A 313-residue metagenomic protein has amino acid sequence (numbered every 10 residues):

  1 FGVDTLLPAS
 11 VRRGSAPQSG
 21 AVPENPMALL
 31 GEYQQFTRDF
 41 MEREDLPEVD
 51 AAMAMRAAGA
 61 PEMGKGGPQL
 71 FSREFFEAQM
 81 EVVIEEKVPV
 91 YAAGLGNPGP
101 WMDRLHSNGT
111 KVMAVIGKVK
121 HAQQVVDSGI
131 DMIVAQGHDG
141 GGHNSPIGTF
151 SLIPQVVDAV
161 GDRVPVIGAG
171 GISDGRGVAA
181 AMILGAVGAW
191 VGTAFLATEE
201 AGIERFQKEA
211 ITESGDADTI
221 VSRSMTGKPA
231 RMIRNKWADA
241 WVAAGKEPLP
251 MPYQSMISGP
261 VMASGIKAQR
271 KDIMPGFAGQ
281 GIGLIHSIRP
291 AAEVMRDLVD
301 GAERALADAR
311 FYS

Functional and structural regions predicted by a protein language model:
F1-D162: Active-site entrance/lid segments in N-terminal catalytic domains of soluble metabolic enzymes
T5, S19-E42, P146, S151-I167 (+1 more regions): Conserved active-site-proximal phosphate/metal-binding subdomains
